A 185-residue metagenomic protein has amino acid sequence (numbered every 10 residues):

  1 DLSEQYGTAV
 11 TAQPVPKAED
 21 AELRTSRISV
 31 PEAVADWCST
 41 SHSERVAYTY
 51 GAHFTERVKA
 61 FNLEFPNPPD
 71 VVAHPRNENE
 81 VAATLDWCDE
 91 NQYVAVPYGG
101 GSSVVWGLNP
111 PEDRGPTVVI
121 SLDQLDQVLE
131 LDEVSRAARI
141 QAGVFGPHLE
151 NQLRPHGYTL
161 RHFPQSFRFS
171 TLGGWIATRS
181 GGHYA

Functional and structural regions predicted by a protein language model:
D1-A185: Noncatalytic alpha-helical scaffold of FAD-dependent oxidoreductases
